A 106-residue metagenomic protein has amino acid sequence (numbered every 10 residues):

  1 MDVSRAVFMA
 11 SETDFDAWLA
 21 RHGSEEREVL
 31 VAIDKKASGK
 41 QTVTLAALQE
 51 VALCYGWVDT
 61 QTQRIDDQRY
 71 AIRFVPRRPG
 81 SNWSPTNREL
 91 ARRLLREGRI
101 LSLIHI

Functional and structural regions predicted by a protein language model:
M1-E50: An N-terminal domain-cap segment
V3, V7, V43, Q68-Y70 (+2 more regions): Multi-pass alpha-helical transmembrane bundle typical of ion/small-solute transporters and intramembrane aspartyl
Q61-T62: A short, structured beta-strand/loop element
P79-E97: Short, amphipathic alpha-helical interaction segments positioned at domain boundaries
R99-S102: Well-ordered alpha/beta subsegment
I104-I106: Conserved small/polar residues in nucleotide/adenosyl-binding loops
